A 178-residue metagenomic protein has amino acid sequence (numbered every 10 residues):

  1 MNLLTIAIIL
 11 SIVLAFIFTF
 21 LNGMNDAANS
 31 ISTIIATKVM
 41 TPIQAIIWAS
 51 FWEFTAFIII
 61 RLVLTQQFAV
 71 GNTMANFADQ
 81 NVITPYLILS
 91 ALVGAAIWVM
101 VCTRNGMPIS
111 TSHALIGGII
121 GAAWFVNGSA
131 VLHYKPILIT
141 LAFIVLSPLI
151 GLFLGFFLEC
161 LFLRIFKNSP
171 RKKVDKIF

Functional and structural regions predicted by a protein language model:
M1-F178: Alpha-helical transmembrane segments and immediately membrane-proximal extracytoplasmic
